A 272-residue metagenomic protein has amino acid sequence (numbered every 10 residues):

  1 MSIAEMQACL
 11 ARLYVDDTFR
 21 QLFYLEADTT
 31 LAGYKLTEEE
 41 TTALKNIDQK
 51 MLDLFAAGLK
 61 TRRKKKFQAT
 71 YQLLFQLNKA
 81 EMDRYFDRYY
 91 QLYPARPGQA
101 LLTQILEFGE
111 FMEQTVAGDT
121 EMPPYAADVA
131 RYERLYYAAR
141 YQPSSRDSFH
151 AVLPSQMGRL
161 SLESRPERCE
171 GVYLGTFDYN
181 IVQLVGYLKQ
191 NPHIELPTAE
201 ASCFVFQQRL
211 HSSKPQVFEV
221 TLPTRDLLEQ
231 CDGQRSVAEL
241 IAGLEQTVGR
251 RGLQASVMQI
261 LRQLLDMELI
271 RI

Functional and structural regions predicted by a protein language model:
M1-M157, S213-I272: Long, charge-rich, low-complexity alpha-helical segments
M157-R159, E163: Long, charge-dense accessory insertions within large macromolecular proteins
E163-G233: Low-complexity, glycine/alanine/valine/leucine- and proline-rich hydrophobic stretches
